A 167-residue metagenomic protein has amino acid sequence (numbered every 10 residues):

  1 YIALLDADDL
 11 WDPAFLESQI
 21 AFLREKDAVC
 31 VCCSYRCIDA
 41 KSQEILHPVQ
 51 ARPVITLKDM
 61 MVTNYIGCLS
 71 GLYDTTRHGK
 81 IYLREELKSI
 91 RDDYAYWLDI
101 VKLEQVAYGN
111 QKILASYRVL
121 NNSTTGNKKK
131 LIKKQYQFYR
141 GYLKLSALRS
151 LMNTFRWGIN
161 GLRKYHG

Functional and structural regions predicted by a protein language model:
I2: Short aromatic/hydrophobic "clamp" motif used to bind/position activated sugar donors
D6, A14-F15, D27, Y82 (+1 more regions): Conserved functional loop/turn residues at catalytic and ligand-binding sites
D6-L10, S34: The conserved acidic donor/metal-binding loop of glycosyltransferases
L10, A14, S18, F22 (+3 more regions): Alpha-helical elements of Rossmann-like donor-binding domains used by nucleotide-donor carbohydrate transfer enzymes
L10, I38-A40, C68: Active-site loop signature of alpha/beta-hydrolase-fold enzymes
A14-I45: Conserved donor NDP-sugar-binding/catalytic core segment of glycosyltransferases
P48-K130: Conserved nucleotide-sugar donor-binding catalytic segment
S116-G167: Hydrophobic helical membrane-anchoring modules
